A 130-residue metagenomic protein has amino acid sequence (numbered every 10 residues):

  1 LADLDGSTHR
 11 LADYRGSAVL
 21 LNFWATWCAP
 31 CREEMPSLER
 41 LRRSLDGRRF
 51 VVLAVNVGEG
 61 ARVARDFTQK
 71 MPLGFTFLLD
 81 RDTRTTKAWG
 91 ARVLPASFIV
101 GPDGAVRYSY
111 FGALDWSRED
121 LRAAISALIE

Functional and structural regions predicted by a protein language model:
L1-V19, R42: A short beta-strand-turn-helix
G16-A18, R48-F50, F75: Loop/turn elements at helix/coil->beta-strand transitions in domains of secreted/extracellular proteins
S17-V19, F23-W27, V93: Short pre-active-site segment immediately N-terminal to redox-active cysteine/selenocysteine motifs in thiol-based
L20-N22, V52-A54, I99: Hydrophobic beta-strand core positions in alpha/beta domains
W24-W27, C31, W89, W116: Signature tryptophan residues that serve as conserved aromatic anchors
R32-M71, R81-A88, A123: Structural microenvironment flanking redox-active thiols in thiol-disulfide oxidoreductases
D66-G74, D80-A127: Thiol/disulfide oxidoreductase modules built on the thioredoxin-like
